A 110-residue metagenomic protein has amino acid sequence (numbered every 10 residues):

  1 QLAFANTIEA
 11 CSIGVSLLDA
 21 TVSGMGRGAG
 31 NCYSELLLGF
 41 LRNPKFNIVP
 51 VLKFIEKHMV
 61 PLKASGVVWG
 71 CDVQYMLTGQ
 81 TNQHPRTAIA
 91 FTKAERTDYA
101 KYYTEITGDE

Functional and structural regions predicted by a protein language model:
Q1-E110: Catalytic cores and adjacent flexible loops of soluble metabolic enzymes that perform enolate/carbanion chemistry on
